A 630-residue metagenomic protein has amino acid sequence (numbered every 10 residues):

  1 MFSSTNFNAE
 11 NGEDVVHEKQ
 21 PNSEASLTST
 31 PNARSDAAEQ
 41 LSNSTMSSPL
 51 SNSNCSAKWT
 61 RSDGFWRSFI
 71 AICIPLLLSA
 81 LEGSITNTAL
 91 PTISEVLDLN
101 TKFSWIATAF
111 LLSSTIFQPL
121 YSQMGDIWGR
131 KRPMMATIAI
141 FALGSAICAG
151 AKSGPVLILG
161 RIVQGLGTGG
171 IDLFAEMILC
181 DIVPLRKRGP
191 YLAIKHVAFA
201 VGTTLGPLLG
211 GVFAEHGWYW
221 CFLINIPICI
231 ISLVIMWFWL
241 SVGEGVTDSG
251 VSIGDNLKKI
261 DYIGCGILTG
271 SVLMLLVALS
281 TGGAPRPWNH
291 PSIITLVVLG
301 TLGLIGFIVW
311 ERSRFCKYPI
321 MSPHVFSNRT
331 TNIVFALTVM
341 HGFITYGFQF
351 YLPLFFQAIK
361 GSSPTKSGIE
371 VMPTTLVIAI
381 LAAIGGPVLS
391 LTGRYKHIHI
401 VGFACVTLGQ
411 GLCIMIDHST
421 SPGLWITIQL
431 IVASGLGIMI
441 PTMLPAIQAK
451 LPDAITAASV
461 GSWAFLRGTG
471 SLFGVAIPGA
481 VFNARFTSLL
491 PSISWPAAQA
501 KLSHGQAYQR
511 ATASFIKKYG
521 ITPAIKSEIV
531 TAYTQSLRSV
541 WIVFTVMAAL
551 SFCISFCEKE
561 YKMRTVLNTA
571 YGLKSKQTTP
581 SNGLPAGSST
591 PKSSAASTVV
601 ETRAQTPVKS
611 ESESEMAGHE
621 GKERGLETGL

Functional and structural regions predicted by a protein language model:
F2-L81, T86, E95: Cytosolic juxtamembrane N-terminal segment immediately preceding the first transmembrane helix of multi-pass
F69-T92, D98-F110, P291-T295, L299-A458 (+1 more regions): Transmembrane core module of solute transporters
S84, L111-P119, G169, A200-T204 (+3 more regions): Residue-level signature of mid-helix packing/kink "hotspots" within the transmembrane helices of 12-pass Major
I93-S94, M124-G125, C148, L157 (+6 more regions): Interfacial helix-cap and linker-helix signal at transmembrane-aqueous boundaries of multi-pass secondary transporters
F117-I263: Helix-loop-helix hairpins in multi-pass membrane proteins, especially solute transporters
G150-R161, G217, M415-Q429, R485-L489: Helix-loop junctions at membrane interfaces in 12-TM secondary transporters
H216-A336: Hydrophobic transmembrane-helix bundles of small-molecule transporters
I231, L444-P445, W463-K559, V566-A595 (+3 more regions): Hydrophobic transmembrane architecture of multi-pass small-molecule transporters
